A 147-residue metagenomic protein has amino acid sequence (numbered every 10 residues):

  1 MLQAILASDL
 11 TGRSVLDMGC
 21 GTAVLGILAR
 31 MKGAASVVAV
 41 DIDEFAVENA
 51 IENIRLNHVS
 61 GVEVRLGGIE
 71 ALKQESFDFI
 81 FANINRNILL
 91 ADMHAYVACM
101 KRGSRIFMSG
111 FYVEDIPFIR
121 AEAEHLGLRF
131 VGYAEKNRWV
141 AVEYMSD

Functional and structural regions predicted by a protein language model:
M1-I69, K73: Conserved SAM/SAH cofactor-binding pocket of Class I
I27-R30, M93, V97, R120: A structural alpha-helix within SAM-dependent methyltransferase catalytic domains
G33, R55-S60, A98, R102 (+1 more regions): Short helix-capping segments at alpha-helix termini
F45-N49, I88, D115: Conserved short alpha-helix immediately C-terminal to the canonical SAM/SAH-binding motif I of Rossmann-like
F79-A82: Hydrophobic beta-strand segment of the Class I
L90-R105: A short glycine-rich, Lys/Arg-flanked "PGG" loop and its adjoining helix->strand segment in the class I
G103-I116: ADP-ribose/adenylate-binding Rossmann-like module
V113-D147: Active-site capping/gating segments
